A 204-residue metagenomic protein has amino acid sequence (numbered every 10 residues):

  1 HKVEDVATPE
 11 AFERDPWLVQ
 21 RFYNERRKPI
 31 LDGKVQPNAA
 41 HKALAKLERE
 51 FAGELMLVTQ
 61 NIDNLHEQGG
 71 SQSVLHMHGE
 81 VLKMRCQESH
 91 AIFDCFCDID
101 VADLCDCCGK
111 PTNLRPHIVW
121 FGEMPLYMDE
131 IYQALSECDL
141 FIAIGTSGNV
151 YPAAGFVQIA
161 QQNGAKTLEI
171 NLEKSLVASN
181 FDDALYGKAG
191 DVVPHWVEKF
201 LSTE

Functional and structural regions predicted by a protein language model:
H1-E204: Conserved catalytic core of sirtuin-type NAD+-dependent deacylases
